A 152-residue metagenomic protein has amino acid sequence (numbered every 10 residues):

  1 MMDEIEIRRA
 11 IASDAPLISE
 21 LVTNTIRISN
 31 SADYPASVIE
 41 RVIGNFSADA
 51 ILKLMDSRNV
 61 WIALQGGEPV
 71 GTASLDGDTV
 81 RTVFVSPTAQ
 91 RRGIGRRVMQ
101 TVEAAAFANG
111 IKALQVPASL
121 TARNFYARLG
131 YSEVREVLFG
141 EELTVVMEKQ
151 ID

Functional and structural regions predicted by a protein language model:
M1-P16, D152: Conserved N-terminal entry element of GNAT/NAT acetyltransferase domains
S19, T23-D49: Conserved GNAT-fold acetyl-CoA-binding loop/helix
R58-G71: Conserved beta-hairpin
A73-D78: A conserved beta-strand-loop-helix scaffold within acyl/acetyltransferase catalytic domains
V83-Q90: A short, internal acetyl-CoA/4′-phosphopantetheine-binding micro-motif in the GNAT/acyltransferase core
R91-A104, R128: Conserved acetyl-CoA-binding loop-helix of GNAT-fold acetyltransferases
R96, L120-V146: Conserved active-site alpha-helix within GNAT-family acetyltransferase domains
A106-S119: Conserved GNAT acetyl-CoA-binding A-motif
